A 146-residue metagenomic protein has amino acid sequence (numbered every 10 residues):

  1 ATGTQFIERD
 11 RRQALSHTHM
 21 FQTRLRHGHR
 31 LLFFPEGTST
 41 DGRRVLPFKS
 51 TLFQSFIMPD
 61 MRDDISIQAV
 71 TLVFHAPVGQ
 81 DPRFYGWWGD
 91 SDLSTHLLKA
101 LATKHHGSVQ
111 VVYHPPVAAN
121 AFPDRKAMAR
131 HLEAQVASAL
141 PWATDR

Functional and structural regions predicted by a protein language model:
A1-T23: Membrane-interfacial amphipathic helices and adjacent loop/beta segments that form the lipid-substrate binding surface
Q13, S39-G42: Acidic, metal-coordinating catalytic cores used for nucleic-acid/nucleotide bond scission and strand-transfer chemistry
H17, P35, R43-P47: A short secondary-structure junction signal
H29, D41-P123: A cross-family acyltransferase "interaction/gating" segment
H29-P35: Generic beta-sheet signal
G107-R146: A cross-taxonomic marker for long C-terminal extensions/tails that follow the last structured domain
